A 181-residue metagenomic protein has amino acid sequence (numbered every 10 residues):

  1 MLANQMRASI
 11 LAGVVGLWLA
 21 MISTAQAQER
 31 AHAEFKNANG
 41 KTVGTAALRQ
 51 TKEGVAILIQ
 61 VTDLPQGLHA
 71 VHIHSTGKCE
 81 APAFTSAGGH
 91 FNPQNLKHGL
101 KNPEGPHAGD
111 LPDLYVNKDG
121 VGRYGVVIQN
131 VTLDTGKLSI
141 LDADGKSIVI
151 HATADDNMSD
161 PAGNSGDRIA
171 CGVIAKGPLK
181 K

Functional and structural regions predicted by a protein language model:
L2, L17, S23-K181: N-terminal leader/targeting pre-sequences
A3-A8: Twin-arginine (Tat) signal peptide motif
S9-I10, G54: Short hydrophobic/aromatic segments of transmembrane alpha-helices and their interfaces
L11-L19: Hydrophobic helical h-region of N-terminal Sec-dependent signal peptides in bacterial secretory/periplasmic proteins
